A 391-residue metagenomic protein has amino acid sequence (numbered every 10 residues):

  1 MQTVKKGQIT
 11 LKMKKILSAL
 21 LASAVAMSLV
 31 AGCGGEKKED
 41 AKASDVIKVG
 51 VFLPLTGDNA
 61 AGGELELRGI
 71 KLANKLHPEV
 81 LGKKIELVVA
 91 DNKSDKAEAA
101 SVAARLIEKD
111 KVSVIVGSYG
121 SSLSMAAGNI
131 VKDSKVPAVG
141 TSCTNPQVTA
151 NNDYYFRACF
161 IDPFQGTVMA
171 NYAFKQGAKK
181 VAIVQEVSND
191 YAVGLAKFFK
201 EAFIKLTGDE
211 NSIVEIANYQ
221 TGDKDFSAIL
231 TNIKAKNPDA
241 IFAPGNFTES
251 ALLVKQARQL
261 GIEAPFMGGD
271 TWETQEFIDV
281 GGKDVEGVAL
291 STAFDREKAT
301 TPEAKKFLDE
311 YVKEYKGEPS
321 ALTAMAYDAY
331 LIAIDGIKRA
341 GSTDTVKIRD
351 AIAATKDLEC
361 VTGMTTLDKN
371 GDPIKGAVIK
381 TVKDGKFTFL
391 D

Functional and structural regions predicted by a protein language model:
M1-K48, E79-V80: Short, low-complexity disordered leader/linker segments with a strong preference for bacterial N-terminal type II
K37-A41, A61-R68, L76-Q147, A158 (+3 more regions): Beta-alpha junction/loop-to-helix N-cap segments that form part of ligand/metal-binding clefts
G50-G69, H77, A90-A97, Y119-S122 (+4 more regions): Extracytoplasmic "Venus flytrap"
A99, A158-A182, V193-L195, D223-S227 (+4 more regions): Hydrophobic alpha-helical segments within soluble ligand-binding/sensing domains
Y155-A217, A240, A333: An alpha-beta-alpha
A196-S291: Extracellular/periplasmic bilobed ligand-binding domains
V254-Y327, T381, F387-F389: Extracellular/periplasmic periplasmic-binding protein-like sensory domains
K313-T323, I334-K386: Segments of small-molecule ligand-sensing domains
